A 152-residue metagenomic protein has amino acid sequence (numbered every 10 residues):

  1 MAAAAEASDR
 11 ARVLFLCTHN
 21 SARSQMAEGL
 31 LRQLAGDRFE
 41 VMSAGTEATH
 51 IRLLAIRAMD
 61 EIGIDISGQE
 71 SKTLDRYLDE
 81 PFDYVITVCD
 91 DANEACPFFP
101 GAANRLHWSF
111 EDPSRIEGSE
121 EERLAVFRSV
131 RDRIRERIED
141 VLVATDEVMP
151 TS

Functional and structural regions predicted by a protein language model:
M1-R76: Conserved active-site segments centered on acidic
A3-A4, N93-S152: Phosphate-binding/catalytic loops
L16, V85-T87: Short, hydrophobic/aromatic-rich beta-strand segments within well-structured domains
S21, D90-N93: Short glycine-rich anion-binding loops that position phosphate/pyrophosphate groups of nucleotides and phosphorylated
T49-I51, A92-A95: Short, charged/polar "capping" segments at the starts of alpha-helices and the immediately preceding loops
D79-P81: Alpha-helix C-terminal capping/helix-to-coil transition sites in glycosyltransferase folds
T87-V88, H107: Redox-cofactor binding/interface segments in oxidoreductases and associated redox assembly factors
